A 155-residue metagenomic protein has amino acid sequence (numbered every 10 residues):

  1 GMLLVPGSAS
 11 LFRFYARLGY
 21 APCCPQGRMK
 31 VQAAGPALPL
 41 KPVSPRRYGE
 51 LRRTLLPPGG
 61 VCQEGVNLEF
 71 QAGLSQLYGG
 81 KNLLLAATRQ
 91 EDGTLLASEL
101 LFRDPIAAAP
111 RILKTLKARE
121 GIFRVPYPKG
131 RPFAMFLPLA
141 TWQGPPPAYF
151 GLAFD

Functional and structural regions predicted by a protein language model:
G1, R17, R103-T115: Conserved acetyl-CoA-binding loop-helix of GNAT-fold acetyltransferases
G1-S8, K117-P128: Conserved GNAT acetyl-CoA-binding A-motif
G7-R28, P128-A140: Conserved active-site alpha-helix within GNAT-family acetyltransferase domains
L18-L100, P105: Amide-forming acyltransferase catalytic core, primarily the GNAT-like/NAT-type and related acyltransferase folds
R52-L56, I112-K117: Hydrophobic, Leu/Ile/Phe/Ala-enriched alpha-helical segments that form helix-helix packing faces
L84-L85, P105-A109, P128-F133: Short, surface-exposed beta-strand/loop "edge" segments at domain boundaries and coil↔beta transitions
R89-D92, L113-R119: A structural signal for short secondary-structure junctions
R131-D155: C-terminal functional modules
